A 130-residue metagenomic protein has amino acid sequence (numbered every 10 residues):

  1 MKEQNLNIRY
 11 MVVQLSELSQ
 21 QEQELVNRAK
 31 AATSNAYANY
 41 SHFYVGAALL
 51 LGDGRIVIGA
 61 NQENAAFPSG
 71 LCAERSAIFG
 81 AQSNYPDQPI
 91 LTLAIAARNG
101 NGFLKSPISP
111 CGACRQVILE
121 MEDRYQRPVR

Functional and structural regions predicted by a protein language model:
M1-N35, F79, Y85-R130: C-terminal binding/interaction regions
L15, S19, E63-P68: Short, surface-exposed loop/turn motifs that are enriched in glycine and acidic residues and include a nearby proline
Y37-N39: Short Gly/Pro-enriched turn/cap motifs at secondary-structure boundaries
H42-L51: Short beta-strand scaffold segments in enzyme catalytic cores
A60-F67, G100-K105: A short glycine/serine-rich beta->alpha loop
N64-S83: A short mixed-secondary-structure module that forms the rim of ligand-binding clefts
